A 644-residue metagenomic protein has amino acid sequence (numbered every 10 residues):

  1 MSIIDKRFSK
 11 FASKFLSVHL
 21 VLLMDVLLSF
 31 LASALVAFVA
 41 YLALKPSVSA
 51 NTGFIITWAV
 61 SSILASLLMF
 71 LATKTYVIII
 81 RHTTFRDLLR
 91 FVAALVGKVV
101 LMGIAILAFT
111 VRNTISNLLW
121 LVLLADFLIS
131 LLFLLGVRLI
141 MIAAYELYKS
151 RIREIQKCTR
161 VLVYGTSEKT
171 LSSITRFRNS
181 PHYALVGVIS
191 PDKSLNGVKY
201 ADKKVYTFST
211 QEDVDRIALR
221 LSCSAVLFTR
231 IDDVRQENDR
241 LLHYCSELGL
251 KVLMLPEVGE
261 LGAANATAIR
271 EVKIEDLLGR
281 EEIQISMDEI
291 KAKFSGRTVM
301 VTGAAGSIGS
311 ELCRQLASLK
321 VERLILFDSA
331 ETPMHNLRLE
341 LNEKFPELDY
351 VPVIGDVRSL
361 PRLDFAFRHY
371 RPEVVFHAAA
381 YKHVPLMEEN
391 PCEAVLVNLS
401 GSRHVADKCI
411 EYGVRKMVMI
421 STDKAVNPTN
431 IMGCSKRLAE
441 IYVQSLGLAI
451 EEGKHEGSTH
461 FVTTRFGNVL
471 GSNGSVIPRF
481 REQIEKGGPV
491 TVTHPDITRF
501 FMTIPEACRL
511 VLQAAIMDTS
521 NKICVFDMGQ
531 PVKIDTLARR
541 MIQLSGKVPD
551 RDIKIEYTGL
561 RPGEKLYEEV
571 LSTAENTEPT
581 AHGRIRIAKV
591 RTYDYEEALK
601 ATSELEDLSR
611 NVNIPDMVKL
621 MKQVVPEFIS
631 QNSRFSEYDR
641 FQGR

Functional and structural regions predicted by a protein language model:
M1-I152, Q156-K157, S224: Signature of alpha-helical transmembrane segments in polytopic membrane proteins
I3, N238-T298, I410: Flexible, Lys/Arg-rich cytosolic regulatory linkers and terminal tails that connect or flank
A144-L255, S329-N336, E343, Y350-V351 (+1 more regions): A solvent-exposed beta-alpha-beta segment
H182, E289-K291, S445, A449-R644: Strand-loop microenvironment adjacent to phosphate/nucleotide-handling motifs in alpha/beta enzyme folds
A218, S222-S224, V321-E322, F367 (+3 more regions): Proline-aspartate-enriched helix->loop->beta-strand connector
L248, A263-A264, H377, H383-V384 (+3 more regions): Conserved Rossmann-fold NAD(P)-dependent oxidoreductase catalytic core, especially the SDR/UDP-sugar
V299-L316: N-terminal Rossmann NAD(P)H-binding glycine-rich loop of SDR-like oxidoreductase domains
I354-V374: Conserved Rossmann-fold cofactor-binding substructure of NAD(P)-dependent oxidoreductases
